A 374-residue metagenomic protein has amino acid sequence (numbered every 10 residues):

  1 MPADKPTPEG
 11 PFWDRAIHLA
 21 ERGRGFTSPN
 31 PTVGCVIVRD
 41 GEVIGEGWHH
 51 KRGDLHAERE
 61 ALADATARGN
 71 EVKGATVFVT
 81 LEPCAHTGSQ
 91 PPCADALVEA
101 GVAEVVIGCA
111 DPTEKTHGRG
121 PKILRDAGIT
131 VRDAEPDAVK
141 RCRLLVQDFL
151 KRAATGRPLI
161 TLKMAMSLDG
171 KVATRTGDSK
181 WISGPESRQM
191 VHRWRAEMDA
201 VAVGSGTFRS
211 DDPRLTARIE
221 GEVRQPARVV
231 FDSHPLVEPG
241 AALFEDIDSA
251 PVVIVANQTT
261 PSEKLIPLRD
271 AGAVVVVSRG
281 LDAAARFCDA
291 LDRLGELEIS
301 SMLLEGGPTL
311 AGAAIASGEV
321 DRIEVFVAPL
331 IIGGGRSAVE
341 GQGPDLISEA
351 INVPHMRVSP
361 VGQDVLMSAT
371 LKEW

Functional and structural regions predicted by a protein language model:
P2-P31, S89, L159-T161, M166-W374: Enzymes that bind and transform nitrogen-containing heteroaromatic metabolites
R15, D64, A96, L144-L145 (+1 more regions): Generic alpha-helical secondary-structure signal
A16-A20, G41-G47, V139-A154, E245-D248: A short, flexible N-terminal coil/short beta segment enriched in small residues
F26-P29, G53-D54, P121, A127 (+1 more regions): Proteins enriched for Cys/Gly/acidic motifs involved in redox and nucleic-acid/cofactor modification
G34: Helix-turn-helix
I37-R141, A227, Q258-T260, A313-I315: Zn2+-dependent cytidine deaminase-like catalytic core
